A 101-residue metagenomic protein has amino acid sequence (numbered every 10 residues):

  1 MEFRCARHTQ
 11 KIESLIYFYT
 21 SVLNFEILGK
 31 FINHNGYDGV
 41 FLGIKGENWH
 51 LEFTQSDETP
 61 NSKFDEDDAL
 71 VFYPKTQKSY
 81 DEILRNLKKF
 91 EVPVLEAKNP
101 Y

Functional and structural regions predicted by a protein language model:
M1, D38, E47-W49, E66-D68: Residues that flank catalytic or metal-binding motifs in active/ligand-binding sites
R4-A6, F41, A69-F72: Short aromatic/hydrophobic contact patches that present stacked aromatics for nucleic-acid/ligand binding
R7-N48: Core segments of cupin and vicinal oxygen chelate
Q10-E13, D65-Y101: Vicinal oxygen chelate
Y19, P60-F64: A short alpha-helix capping/helix-coil boundary motif
I32-N35, P60, K98-Y101: A short beta-turn/loop motif at secondary-structure boundaries
K45-H50, T76-Y80: Short, charged/polar surface micro-motifs in flexible loops or helix N-caps
T54-T59: Acetyl-CoA-dependent GNAT
